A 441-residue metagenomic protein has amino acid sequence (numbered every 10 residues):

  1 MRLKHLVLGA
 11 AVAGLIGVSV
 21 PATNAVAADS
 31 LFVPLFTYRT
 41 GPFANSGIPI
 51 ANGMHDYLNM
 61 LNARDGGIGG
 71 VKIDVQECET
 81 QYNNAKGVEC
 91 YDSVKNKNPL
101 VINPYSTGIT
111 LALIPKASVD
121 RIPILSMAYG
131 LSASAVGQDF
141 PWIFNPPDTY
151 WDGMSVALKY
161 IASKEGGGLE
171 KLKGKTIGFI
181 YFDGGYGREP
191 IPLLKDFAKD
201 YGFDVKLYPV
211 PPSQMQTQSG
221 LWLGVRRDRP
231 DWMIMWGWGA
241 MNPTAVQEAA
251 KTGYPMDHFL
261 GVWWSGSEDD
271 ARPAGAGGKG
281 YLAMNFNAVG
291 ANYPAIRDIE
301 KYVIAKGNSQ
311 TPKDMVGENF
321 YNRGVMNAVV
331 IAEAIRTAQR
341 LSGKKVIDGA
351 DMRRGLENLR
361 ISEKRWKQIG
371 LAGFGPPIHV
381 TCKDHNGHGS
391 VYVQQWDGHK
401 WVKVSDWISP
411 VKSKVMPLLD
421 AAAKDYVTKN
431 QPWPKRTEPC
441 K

Functional and structural regions predicted by a protein language model:
L8-I16: Hydrophobic helical h-region of N-terminal Sec-dependent signal peptides in bacterial secretory/periplasmic proteins
L15-A25: C-terminal segment of classical bacterial N-terminal signal peptides
S30-F32, N45-N52, A63-G137, P146 (+3 more regions): Beta-alpha junction/loop-to-helix N-cap segments that form part of ligand/metal-binding clefts
L31-H55, C78-A85, S106, I180-E189 (+1 more regions): Extracytoplasmic "Venus flytrap"
K86, A133, P141-T252, G290-R297: Extracellular/periplasmic Venus flytrap/periplasmic-binding protein
V94-T107, L125-M127, T176-Y181, R229-G239 (+3 more regions): Periplasmic-binding protein-like
A249-A328, A422: Extracellular/periplasmic periplasmic-binding protein-like sensory domains
N308-Y321, A332-D406, P410: Segments of small-molecule ligand-sensing domains
